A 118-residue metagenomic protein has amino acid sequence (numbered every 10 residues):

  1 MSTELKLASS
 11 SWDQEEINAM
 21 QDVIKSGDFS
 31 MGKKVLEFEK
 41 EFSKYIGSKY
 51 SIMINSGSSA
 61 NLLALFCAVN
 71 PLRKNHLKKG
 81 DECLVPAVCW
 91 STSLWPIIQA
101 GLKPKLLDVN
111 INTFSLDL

Functional and structural regions predicted by a protein language model:
M1-D28, K33: N-terminal "arm"/small-domain region of PLP-dependent enzymes with the aminotransferase-like
K33-E82, P96-Q99, L106-D108: Phosphate-binding glycine-rich loop
S58, S91, S115: Glycine-rich phosphate-binding loop at the start of an alpha helix
V69, A87-V88: Short N-terminal helix/helix-N-cap motif within the alpha/beta-hydrolase-1
V88-L94: Conserved coil-to-alpha-helix start sites within the AMP-binding
L102-L118: PLP-dependent aminotransferase-class I/II
